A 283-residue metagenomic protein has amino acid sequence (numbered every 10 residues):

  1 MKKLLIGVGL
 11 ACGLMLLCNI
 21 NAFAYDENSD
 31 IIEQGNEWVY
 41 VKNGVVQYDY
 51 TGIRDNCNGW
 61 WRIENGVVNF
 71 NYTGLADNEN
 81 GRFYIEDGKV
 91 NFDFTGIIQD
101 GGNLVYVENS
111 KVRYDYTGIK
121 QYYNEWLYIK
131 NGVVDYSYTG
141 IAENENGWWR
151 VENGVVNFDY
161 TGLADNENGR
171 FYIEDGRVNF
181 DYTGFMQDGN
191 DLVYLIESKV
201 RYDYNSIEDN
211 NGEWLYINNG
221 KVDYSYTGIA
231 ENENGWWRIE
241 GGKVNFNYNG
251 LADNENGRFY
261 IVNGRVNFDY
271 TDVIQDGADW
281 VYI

Functional and structural regions predicted by a protein language model:
L5-G9, G13-I283: Extracellular adhesion/carbohydrate-binding repeat motifs centered on closely spaced tryptophans
